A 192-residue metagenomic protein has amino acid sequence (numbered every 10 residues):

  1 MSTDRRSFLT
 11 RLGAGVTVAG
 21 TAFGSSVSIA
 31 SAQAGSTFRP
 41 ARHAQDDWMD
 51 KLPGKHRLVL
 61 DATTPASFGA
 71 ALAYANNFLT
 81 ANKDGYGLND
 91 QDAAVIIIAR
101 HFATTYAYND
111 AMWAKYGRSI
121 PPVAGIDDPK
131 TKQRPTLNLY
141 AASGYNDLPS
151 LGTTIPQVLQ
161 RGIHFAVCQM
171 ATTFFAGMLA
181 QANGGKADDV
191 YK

Functional and structural regions predicted by a protein language model:
M1-V16: N-terminal secretory signal peptides and thylakoid transit peptides that target proteins across membranes
F23-K55: C-terminal segment of N-terminal export signals and the immediately downstream linker at the start of the mature
K55, Q91-V95, Q160-H164: Loop/turn elements at helix/coil->beta-strand transitions in domains of secreted/extracellular proteins
P65-S67, H101-Y106, F165, M170-F175: Solvent-exposed loop/turn segments at secondary-structure junctions within structured extracellular/periplasmic domains
A70-L88: Histidine-anchored nucleotide/phosphate-binding helix
L88-M112: Acidic helix-start/capping segments at beta-turn-to-alpha-helix junctions
A111-A141: A charged helix-plus-loop insertion that forms the helical arch/lid used to bind and gate nucleic-acid substrates
K130-K192: A cross-taxonomic marker for long C-terminal extensions/tails that follow the last structured domain
